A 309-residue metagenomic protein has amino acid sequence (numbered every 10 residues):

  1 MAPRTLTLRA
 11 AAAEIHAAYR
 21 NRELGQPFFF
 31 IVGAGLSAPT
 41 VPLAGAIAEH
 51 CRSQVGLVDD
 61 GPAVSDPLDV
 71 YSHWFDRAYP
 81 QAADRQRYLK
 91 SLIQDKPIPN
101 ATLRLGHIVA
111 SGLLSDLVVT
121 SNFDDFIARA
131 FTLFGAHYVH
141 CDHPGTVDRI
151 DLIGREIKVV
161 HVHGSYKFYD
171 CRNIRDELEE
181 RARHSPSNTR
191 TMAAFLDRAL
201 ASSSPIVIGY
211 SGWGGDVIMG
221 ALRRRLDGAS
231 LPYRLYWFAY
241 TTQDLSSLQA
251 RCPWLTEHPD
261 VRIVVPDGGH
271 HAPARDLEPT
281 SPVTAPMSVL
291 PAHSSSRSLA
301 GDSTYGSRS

Functional and structural regions predicted by a protein language model:
M1-F30, L36-A38, Q54-V55, P80-D84 (+4 more regions): SIR2/sirtuin-family catalytic core signature
M1-L8, K90, V159-A182: Active-site-proximal helix-loop elements at catalytic-domain edges
L8-R9, D95-P99, S185-T189, G215: A conditional alpha-helix N-cap/helix-loop micro-motif detector
P42-L92, H140-I153: A phosphate-binding glycine/aspartate-rich beta-alpha loop in the early core of alpha/beta enzymes
Y79-I98, R175-P186: Glycine-rich phosphate-binding "P-loop"
P97-Y169: Active-site-adjacent alpha/beta core region of enzyme catalytic domains
A101, G145, D176-A194, G220-A221: Active-site glycine-rich loop that binds ribose-phosphate moieties when present
R129-L133, D170-D176, D216-A221: A short secondary-structure junction signal
